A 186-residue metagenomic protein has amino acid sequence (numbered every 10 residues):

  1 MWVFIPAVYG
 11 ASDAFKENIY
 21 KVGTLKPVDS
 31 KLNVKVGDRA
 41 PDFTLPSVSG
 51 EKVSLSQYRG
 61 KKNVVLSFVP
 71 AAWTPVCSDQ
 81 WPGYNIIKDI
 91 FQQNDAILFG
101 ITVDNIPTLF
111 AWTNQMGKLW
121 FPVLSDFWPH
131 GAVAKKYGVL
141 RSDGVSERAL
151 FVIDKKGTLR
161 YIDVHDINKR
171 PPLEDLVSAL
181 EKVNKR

Functional and structural regions predicted by a protein language model:
M1-A7: Bacterial N-terminal signal peptides
Y9-R186: Chalcogenol-based redox active-site neighborhoods
